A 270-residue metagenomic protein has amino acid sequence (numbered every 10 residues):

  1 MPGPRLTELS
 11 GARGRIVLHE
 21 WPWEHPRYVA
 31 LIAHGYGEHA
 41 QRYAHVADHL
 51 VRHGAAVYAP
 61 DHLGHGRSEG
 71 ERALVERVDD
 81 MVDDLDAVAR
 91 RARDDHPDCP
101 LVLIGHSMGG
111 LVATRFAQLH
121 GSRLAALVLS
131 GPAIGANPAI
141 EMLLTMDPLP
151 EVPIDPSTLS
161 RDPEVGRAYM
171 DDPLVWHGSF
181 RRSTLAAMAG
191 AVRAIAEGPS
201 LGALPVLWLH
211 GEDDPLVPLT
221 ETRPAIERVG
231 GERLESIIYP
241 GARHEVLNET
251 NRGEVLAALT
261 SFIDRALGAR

Functional and structural regions predicted by a protein language model:
M1-W23: N-terminal cap/lid segment of alpha/beta-hydrolase-fold proteins
R27, G35-E38, E212: Active-site glycine-rich loops that stabilize anionic/oxyanionic intermediates across multiple enzyme folds
R42, A47-G70: Conserved alpha/beta-hydrolase
V75-R93: Alpha/beta-hydrolase active-site loop
V128-P138: Active-site nucleophile loop of the alpha/beta-hydrolase fold
G202, W208-H210, D214: Short beta-strand/loop motif that positions the catalytic acidic residue of the alpha/beta-hydrolase fold
P215-E221: Conserved alpha/beta-hydrolase "acid-adjacent" motif
R233-R270: Catalytic active-site module of serine/aspartate enzymes centered on a nucleophile-bearing elbow/loop
